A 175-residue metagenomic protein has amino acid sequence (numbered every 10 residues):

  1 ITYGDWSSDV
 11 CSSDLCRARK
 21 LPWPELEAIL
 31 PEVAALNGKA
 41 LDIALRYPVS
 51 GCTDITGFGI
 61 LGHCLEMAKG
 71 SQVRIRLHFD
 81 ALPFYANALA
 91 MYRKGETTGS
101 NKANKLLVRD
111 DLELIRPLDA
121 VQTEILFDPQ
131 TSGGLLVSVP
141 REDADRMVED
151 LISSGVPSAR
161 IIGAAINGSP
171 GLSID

Functional and structural regions predicted by a protein language model:
I1-C11, D54: Single conserved hydrophobic/aromatic residue that forms the stacking wall/gate of nucleotide- or nucleobase-binding
T2, V33, I125-D128: Short Gly/Pro-enriched turn/cap motifs at secondary-structure boundaries
W6-S7, A35, S132, P157: Generic structural microfeature
S8-E32: Phosphate/diphosphate-binding glycine-rich loops and adjacent basic-rich segments that engage nucleotide
L15-C16, L36, D143: Residue-level recognition of alpha-helix termini/interfacial anchor residues
P24-A44, L118-D119: Active-site glycine-rich loop that binds ribose-phosphate moieties when present
I43-D175: Glycine-/charge-enriched secondary-structure boundary and capping motifs
